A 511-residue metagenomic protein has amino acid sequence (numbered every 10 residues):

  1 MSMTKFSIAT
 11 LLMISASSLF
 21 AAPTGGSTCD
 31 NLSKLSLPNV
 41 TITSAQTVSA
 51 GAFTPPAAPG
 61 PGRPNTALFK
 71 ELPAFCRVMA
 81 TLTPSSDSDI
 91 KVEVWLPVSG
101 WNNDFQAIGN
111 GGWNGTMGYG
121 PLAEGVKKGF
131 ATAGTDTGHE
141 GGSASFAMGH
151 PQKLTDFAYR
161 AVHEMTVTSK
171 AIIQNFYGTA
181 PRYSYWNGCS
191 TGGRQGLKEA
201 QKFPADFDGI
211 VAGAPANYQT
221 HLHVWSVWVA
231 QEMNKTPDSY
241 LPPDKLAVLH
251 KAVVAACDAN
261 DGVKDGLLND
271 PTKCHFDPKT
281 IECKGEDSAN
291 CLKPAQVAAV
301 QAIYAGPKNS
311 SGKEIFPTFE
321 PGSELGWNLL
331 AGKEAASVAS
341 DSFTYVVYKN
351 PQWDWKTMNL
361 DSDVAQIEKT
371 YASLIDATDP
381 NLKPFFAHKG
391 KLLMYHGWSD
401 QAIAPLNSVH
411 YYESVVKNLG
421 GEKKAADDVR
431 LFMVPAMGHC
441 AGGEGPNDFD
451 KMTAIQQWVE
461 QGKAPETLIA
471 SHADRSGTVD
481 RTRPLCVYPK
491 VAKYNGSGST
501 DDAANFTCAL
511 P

Functional and structural regions predicted by a protein language model:
F20-N103, G120, V263-K264, L268 (+4 more regions): Catalytic-loop region of hydrolases
P64, N102, A107-P181, V224-W225 (+3 more regions): Cap/lid segment of the alpha/beta-hydrolase catalytic domain
T116, G188-K198: Glycine-rich nucleophile elbow surrounding the catalytic serine of serine-hydrolase chemistry
L154, K198-A200, A205-K308, M433: A catalytic-pocket lid/entrance helix-loop region that shapes and gates access to the active site across common
T179-S190: Alpha/beta-hydrolase fold nucleophile elbow
M394-H396: Short beta-strand/loop motif that positions the catalytic acidic residue of the alpha/beta-hydrolase fold
A402-L406: Conserved alpha/beta-hydrolase "acid-adjacent" motif
D427-G442, A473-G477: Histidine-bearing beta->alpha loop at or near hydrolase active sites
